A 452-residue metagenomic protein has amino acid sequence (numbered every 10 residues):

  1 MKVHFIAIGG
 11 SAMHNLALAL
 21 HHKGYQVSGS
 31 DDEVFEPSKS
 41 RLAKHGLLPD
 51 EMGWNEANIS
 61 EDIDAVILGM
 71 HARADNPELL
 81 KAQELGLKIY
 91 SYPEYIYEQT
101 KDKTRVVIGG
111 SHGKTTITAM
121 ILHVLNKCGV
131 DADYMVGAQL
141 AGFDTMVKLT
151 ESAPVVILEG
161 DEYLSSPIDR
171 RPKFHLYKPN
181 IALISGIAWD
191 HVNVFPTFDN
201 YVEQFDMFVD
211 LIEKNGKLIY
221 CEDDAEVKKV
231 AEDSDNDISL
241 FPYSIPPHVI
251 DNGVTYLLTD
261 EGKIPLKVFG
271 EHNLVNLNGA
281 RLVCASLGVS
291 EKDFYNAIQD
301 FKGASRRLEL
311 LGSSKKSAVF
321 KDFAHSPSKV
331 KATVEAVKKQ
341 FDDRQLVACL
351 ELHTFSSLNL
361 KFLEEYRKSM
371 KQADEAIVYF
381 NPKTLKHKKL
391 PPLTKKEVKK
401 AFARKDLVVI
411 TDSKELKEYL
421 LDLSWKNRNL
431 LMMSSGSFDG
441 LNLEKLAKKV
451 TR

Functional and structural regions predicted by a protein language model:
M1-E36, L42-D50, D62-V66, A82-L87 (+3 more regions): ATP-dependent carboxylate-amine ligase
I8, S30-D31, G69-H71, Y92-P93 (+14 more regions): Fold-independent oxyanion-binding glycine-rich loops and adjacent beta-strand/coil segments at enzyme active sites
A19-K23, A57-E61, M70, A74-Y220 (+4 more regions): Phosphate-binding loop of NTP-binding sites
V34-K39, A57-N58, R73-N76, G142-F143 (+5 more regions): Short, charged/polar "capping" segments at the starts of alpha-helices and the immediately preceding loops
E51-W54, Y90-Y97, M135-A138, S234-N252 (+4 more regions): Beta-strand->loop->alpha-helix junctions that form or flank phosphate-binding loops in nucleotide-handling enzymes
T116, H272-N278, H325: A generic structural signal for residues located within well-ordered alpha-helices of large catalytic or ligand-binding
V254-T259: Short polybasic amphipathic segments
I264-F269, S317-K321: Short pre-catalytic strand/loop immediately N-terminal to key active-site residues, enriched for Gly-Thr
